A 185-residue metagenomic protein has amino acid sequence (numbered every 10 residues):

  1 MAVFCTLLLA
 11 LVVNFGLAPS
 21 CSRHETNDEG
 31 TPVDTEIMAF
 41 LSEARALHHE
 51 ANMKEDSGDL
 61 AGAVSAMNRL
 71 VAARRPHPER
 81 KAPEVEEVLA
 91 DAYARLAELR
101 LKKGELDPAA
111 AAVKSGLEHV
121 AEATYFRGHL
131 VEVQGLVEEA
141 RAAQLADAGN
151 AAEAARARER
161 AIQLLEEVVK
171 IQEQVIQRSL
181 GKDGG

Functional and structural regions predicted by a protein language model:
P32-I37, R74-E86, E118-G128, Q174-R178: Flexible helix-coil transition and linker loops at the boundaries of alpha-helical arrays
I37-R69, P76: Alpha-helical segment of the N-proximal tetratricopeptide repeat
V71-E79, K114-H119, I162-Q163, V169-K170: Amphipathic alpha-helical segments of tetratricopeptide repeats
